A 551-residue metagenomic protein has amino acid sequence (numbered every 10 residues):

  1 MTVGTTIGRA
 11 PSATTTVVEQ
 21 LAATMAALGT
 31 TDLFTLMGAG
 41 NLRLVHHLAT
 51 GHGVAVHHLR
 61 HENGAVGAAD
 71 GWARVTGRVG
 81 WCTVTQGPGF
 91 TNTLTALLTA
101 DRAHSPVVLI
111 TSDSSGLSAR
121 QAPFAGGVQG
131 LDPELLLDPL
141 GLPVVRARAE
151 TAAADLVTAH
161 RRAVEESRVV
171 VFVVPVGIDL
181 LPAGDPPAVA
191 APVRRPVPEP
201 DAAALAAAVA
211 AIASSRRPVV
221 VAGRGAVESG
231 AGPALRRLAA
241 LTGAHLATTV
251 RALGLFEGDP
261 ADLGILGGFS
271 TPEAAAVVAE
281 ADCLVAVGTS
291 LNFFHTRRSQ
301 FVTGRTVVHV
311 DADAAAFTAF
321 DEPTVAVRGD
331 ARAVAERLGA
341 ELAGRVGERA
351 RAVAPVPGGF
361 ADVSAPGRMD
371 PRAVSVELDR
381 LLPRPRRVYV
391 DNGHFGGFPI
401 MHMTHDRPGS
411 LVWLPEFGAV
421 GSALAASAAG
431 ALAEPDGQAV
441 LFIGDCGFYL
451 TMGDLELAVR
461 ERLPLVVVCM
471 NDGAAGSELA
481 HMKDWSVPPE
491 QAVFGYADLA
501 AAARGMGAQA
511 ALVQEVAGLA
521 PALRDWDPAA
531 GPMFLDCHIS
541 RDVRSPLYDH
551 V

Functional and structural regions predicted by a protein language model:
T2-L342, R384, P464-V467: N-terminal alpha/beta PP-like core and its mobile active-site loop of ThDP/TPP-dependent enzymes
I7-G8, P139-P143, A191, V353-R368 (+1 more regions): Short glycine/proline- and acidic residue-enriched helix-loop micro-motifs that form flexible lids or anion-recognition
V18-G29, L36-A39, L44-A49, V353-D436: Active-site diphosphate/adenylate-binding microenvironment
P106, S118-L131, T318-F320, A326-R328 (+3 more regions): Thiamine diphosphate
S112, V287, V310-A312, V390 (+3 more regions): Active-site flanking residues adjacent to catalytic metal/cofactor-binding acidic residues
A159-H160, A206-V209, L235, E273-A274 (+6 more regions): Generic recognition of flexible, low-complexity loop/linker segments
R168-V171, R345-A354, F534: Flexible, glycine/charged-enriched surface loops at secondary-structure junctions
P175-L180, P357, P366-D370, V374 (+2 more regions): A short, charged, Gly/Pro-tolerant segment at domain boundaries
